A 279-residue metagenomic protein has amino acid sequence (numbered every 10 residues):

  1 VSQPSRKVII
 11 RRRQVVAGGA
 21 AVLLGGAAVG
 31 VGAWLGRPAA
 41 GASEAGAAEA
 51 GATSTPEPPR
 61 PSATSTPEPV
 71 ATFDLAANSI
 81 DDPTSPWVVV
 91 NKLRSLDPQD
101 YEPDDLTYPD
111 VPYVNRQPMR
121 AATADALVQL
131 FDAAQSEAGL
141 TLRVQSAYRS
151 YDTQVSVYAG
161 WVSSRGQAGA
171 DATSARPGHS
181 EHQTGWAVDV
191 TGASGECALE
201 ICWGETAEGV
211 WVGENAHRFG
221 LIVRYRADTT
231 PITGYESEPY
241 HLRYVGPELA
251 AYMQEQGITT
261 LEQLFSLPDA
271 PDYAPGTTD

Functional and structural regions predicted by a protein language model:
S2-K7, R11-A147, Y151-D279: Extracytoplasmic cell-surface/polysaccharide-interacting catalytic and binding patches
